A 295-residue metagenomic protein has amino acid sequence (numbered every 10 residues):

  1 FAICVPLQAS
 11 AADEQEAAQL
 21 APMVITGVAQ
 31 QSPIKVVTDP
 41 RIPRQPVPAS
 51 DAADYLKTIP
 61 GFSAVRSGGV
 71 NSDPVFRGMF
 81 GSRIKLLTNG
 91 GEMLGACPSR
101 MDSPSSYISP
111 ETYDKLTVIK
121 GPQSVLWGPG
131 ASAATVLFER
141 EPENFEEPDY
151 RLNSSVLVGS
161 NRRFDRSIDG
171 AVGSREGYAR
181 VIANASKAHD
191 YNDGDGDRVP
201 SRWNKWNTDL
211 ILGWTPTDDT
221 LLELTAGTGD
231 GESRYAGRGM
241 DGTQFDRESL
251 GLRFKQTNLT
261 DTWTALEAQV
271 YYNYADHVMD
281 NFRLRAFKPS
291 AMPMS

Functional and structural regions predicted by a protein language model:
F1-Q15: Cleavable N-terminal targeting peptides that direct proteins into the secretory/outer-membrane pathway or into
Q19-Y55, D73, G81, D209: N-terminal periplasmic "start-of-domain" segments of outer-membrane beta-barrel proteins
P22, D73, D102, K115 (+8 more regions): Membrane-embedded beta-strand positions in outer-membrane beta-barrel channels/transporters
P46, S50-Y55, S72-V75, I84-L87 (+4 more regions): N-terminal periplasmic accessory domains that precede and gate Gram-negative outer-membrane beta-barrel machines
R66, G128-G130, V156-R166: Solvent-exposed loop/turn segments connecting transmembrane beta-strands in outer-membrane beta-barrel proteins
E92-K120: Short acidic/polar hinge/loop motifs at secondary-structure boundaries that mediate gating or recognition
P98, S124, L137-E139, F145-E147 (+3 more regions): Periplasmic-side early beta-strands and strand-to-turn transitions of outer-membrane beta-barrels
E248, K255-S295: Replace "related TpsB outer-membrane translocases also match" with "some related outer-membrane beta-barrels such as
